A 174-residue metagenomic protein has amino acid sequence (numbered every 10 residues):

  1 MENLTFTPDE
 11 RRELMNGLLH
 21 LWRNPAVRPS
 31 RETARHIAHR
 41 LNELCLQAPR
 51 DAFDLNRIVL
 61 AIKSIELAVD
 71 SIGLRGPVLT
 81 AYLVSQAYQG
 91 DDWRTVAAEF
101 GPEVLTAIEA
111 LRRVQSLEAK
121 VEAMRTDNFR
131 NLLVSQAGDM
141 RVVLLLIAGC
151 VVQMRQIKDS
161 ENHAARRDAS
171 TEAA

Functional and structural regions predicted by a protein language model:
M1-A174: Active-site helical microenvironments for divalent-metal-assisted chemistry
